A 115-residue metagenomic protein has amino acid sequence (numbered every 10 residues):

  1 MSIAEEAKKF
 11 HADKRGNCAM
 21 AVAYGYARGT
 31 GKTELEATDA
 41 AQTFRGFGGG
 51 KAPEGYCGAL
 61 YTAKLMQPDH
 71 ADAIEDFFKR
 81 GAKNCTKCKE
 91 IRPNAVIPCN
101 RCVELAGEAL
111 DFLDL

Functional and structural regions predicted by a protein language model:
S2-E5, K32-G50: Short, hydrophobic/aliphatic alpha-helical segments
I3-G31: Active-site-proximal helix-loop elements at catalytic-domain edges
E5-D13, R45-G55, E90-V96: A short glycine/serine-rich beta->alpha loop
N17, A21, T38, Q42 (+6 more regions): Conserved active-site and cofactor/substrate-binding residues in soluble primary-metabolism enzymes
Y24, F44-G46, F78-K79: Active-site alpha-helical segments that house and flank conserved acidic catalytic motifs for diphosphate chemistry
Y24-G29, G49-G50, M66: Conserved mixed alpha/beta catalytic, RNA-binding, or beta-rich assembly cores of soluble enzyme, regulatory
T62-P68: DPxDG-like acidic metal-binding loop motif
D72-L115: C-terminal binding/interaction regions
